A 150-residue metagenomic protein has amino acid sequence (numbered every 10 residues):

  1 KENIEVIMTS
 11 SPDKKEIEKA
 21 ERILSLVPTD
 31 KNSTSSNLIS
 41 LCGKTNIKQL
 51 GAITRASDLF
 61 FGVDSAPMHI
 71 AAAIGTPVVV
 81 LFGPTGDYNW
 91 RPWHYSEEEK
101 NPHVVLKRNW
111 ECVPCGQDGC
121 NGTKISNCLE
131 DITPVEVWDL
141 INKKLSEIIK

Functional and structural regions predicted by a protein language model:
K1-P84: Donor-binding and catalytic core of enzymes assembling or modifying cell-surface/extracellular glycoconjugates
L26, N37-L41, A72-I149: Nucleotide-sugar donor-binding patch of glycosyltransferase catalytic domains
